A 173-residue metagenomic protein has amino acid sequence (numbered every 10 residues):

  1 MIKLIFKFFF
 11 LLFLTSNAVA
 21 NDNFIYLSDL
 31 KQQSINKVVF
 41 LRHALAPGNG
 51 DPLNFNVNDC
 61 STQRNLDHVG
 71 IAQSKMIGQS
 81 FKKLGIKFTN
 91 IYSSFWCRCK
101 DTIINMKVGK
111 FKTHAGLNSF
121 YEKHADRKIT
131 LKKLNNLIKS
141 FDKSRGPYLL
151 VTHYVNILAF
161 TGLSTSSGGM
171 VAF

Functional and structural regions predicted by a protein language model:
I2-L11: Sec-dependent signal peptide recognition, specifically the positively charged N-region followed immediately by
T15-N17: N-terminal signal peptide c-region/cleavage motif recognized by signal peptidases
N21-A115, F120-H124, L163-V171: Active-site-proximal alpha-helix that buttresses catalytic centers in soluble enzyme cores
M76, K133-N136: Alpha-helical elements of Rossmann-like donor-binding domains used by nucleotide-donor carbohydrate transfer enzymes
S80-K83, N136-S140: A generic secondary-structure signal
S119, L131, I138-F141: Periplasmic OmpA/Pal-like peptidoglycan-binding modules at the C-termini of bacterial envelope proteins
A125-K133: Short, surface-exposed amphipathic charged segments that create phosphate/polyanion-binding patches used for binding
I138-F173: Active-site-adjacent alpha-helix immediately C-terminal to a catalytic or transition-state-stabilizing loop
